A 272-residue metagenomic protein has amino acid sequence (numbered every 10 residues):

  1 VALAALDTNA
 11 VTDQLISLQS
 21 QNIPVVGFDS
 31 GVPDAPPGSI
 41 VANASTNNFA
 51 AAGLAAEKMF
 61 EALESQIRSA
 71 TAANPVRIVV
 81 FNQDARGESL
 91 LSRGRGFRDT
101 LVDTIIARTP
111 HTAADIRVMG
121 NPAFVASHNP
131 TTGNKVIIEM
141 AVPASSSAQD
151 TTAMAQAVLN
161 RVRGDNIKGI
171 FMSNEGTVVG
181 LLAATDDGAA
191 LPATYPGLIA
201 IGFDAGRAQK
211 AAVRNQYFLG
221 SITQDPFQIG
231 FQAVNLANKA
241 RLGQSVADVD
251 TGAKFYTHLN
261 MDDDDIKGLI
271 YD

Functional and structural regions predicted by a protein language model:
V1-D272: A residue-level marker of the well-folded mature domains of exported/periplasmic proteins
